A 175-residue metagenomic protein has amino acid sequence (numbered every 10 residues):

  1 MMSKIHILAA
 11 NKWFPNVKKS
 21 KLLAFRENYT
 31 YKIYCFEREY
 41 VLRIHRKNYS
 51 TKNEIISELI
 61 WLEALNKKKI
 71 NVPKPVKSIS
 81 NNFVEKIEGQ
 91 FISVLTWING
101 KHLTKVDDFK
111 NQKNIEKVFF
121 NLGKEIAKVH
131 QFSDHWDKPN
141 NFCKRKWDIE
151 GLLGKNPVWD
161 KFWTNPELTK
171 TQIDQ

Functional and structural regions predicted by a protein language model:
M1-K19: Juxta-kinase regulatory segment immediately upstream of eukaryotic protein kinase catalytic domains
A9-N11, L65, I70, L153 (+1 more regions): Hydrophobic alpha-helix position signal
P15-Y34: ATP-binding glycine-rich phosphate-binding loop
L23, S78, F142: Residue-level "edge-of-site" marker
C35-K138: ATP-binding pocket architecture of kinase catalytic cores
Q112-K170: A cross-family kinase active-site recognition segment
